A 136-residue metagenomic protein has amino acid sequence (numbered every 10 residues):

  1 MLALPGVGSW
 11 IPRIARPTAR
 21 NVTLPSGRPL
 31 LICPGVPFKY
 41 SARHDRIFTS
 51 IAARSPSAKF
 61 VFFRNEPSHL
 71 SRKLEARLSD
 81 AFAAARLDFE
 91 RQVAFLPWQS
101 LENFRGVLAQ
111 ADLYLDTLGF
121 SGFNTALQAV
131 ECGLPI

Functional and structural regions predicted by a protein language model:
M1-P5: Conserved nucleotide-diphosphate donor binding/catalytic pocket of glycan-assembly enzymes
G6-S100, A109: Conserved catalytic-core segment of nucleotide-activated headgroup transferases in glycan assembly
L101-I136: A donor-sugar binding/catalytic signature common to diverse glycosyltransferases and related nucleotide-sugar
